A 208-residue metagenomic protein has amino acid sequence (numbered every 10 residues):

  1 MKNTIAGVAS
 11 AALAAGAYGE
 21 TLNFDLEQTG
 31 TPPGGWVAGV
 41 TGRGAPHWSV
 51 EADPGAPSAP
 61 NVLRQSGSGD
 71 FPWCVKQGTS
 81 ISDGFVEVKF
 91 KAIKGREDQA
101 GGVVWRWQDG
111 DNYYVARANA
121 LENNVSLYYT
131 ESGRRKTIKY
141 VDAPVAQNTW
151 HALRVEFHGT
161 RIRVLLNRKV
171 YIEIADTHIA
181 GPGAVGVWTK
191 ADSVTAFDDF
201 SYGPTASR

Functional and structural regions predicted by a protein language model:
Y18-V40, D198, R208: Extracellular carbohydrate-recognition regions
F24, V86-V88, T149-V164: Short tryptophan-centered beta-strand motifs in secreted/extracellular beta-sheet-rich domains of glycan-recognition
T29, Q65-E131: Secretory/extracellular carbohydrate-interaction modules and structurally similar beta-sandwich "look-alikes"
T31-V62, G69-D70: Extracellular glycan-recognition surfaces and repeat-rich motifs
P72-T79, K139-V145, V187: Beta-strand-rich interaction surfaces with strong enrichment in secreted/lumenal proteins
E131-A152: Short, aromatic/His-centered strand-loop micro-motif at the edge of beta-sheets
L165-G186: Short, solvent-exposed beta-strand-to-loop segments that form ligand-recognition rims of beta-rich domains
I179-R208: Ligand-recognition surfaces built from glycine- and aromatic
